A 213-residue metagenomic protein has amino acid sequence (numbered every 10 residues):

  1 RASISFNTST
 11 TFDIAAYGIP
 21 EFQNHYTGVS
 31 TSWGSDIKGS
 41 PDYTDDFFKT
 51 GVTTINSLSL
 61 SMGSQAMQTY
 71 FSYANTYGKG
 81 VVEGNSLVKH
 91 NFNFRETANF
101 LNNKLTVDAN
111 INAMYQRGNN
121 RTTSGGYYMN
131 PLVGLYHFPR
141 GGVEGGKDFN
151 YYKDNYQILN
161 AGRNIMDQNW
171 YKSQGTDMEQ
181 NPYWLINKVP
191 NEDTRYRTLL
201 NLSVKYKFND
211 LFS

Functional and structural regions predicted by a protein language model:
R1, S64-Q65, G84: Intrinsic structural disorder
A2-P41, V81-V82, N91, R95-L199: Surface-exposed loop/interface segments of Gram-negative outer-membrane beta-barrel transport/assembly proteins
Y43-F47: Short, P/G- and charge-enriched loop/turn segments at secondary-structure junctions
K49-Q68, Y73-T76, P182-S213: Outer-membrane beta-barrel transmembrane strands
V52-T53, V81-E83: Solvent-exposed loop/turn segments connecting transmembrane beta-strands in outer-membrane beta-barrel proteins
T53-I55, L87-N93: Transmembrane beta-barrel architecture of outer membranes
